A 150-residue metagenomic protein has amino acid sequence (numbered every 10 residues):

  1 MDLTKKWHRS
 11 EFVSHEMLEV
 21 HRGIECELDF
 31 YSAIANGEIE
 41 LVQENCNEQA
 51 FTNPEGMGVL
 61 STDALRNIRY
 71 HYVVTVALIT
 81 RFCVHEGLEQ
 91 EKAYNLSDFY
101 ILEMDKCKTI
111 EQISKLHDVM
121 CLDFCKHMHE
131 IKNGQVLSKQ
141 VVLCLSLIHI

Functional and structural regions predicted by a protein language model:
M1-M128: Hydrophobic, helix-rich cores of sensory/ligand-binding and other regulatory modules that couple small-molecule
M128-Q135: Short alpha-helical interdomain "coupling" segment at the junction between an upstream regulatory sensor module
L137-V142: Short, leucine-enriched amphipathic alpha-helices that occur as contiguous helical runs
I148-I150: Conserved small/polar residues in nucleotide/adenosyl-binding loops
